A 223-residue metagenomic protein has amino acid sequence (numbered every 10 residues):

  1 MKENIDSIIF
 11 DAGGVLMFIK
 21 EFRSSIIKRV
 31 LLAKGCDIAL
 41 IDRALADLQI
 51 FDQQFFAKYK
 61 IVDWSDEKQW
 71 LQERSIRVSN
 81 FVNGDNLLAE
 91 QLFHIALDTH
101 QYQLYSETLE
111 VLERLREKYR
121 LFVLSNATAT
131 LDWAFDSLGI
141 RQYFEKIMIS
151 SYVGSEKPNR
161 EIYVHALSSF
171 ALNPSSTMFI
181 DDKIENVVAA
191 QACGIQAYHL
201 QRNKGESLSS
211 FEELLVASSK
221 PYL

Functional and structural regions predicted by a protein language model:
M1-F10, L87, E113, T128-L223: Asp-based, Mg2+/Mn2+-dependent phosphohydrolase catalytic module
K2-S106: N-terminal helical cap/lid subdomain that shapes the substrate entry/recognition surface in HAD-like hydrolases
N4-I5, V30-K34, V111-Y119, C193: A short, Lys/Arg-enriched amphipathic alpha-helix followed by its capping loop at the start of a domain
F18-I19, V123, D181-D182: Small/polar loops that bind or transfer phosphate-bearing groups
I26, E107, V111, I162: Charged catalytic carboxylate motif
G35-D37, N83, K118-Y119, G139 (+2 more regions): Glycine-centered loop/turn motif at secondary-structure junctions
E73-V78, V111-R114, A189: Amphipathic alpha-helical segments that form well-ordered structural scaffolds and often line/cohere around active
L87-D136, S150: Substrate-recognition element of Asp-dependent hydrolases with the DxDx(T/V) motif
